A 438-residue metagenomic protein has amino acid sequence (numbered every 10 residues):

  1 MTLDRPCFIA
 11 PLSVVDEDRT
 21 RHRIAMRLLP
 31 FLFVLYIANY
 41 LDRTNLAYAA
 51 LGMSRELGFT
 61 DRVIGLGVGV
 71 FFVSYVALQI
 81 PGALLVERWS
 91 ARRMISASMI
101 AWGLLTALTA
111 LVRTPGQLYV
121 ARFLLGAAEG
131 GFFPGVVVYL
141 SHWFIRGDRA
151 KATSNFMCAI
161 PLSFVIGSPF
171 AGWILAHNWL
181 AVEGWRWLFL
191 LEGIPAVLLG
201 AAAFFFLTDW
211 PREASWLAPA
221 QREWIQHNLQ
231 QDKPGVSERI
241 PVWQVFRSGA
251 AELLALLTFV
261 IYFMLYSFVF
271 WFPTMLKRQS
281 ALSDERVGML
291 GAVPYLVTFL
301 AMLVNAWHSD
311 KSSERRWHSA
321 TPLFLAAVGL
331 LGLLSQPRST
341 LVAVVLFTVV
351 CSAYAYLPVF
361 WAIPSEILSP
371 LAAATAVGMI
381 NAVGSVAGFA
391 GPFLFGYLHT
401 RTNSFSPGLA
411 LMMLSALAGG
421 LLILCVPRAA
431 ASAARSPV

Functional and structural regions predicted by a protein language model:
L46-A47, W243-N305, L357, W361: Extracytoplasmic gate region of multi-pass secondary transporters
G58, S90, L111-Q117, A128 (+4 more regions): Helix-breaking motifs and short loop linkers at transmembrane-helix boundaries and internal kinks in secondary membrane
A77-G116: Conserved MFS/SLC helix-loop-helix module at the cytosolic interface between two early adjacent transmembrane helices
L78-S90, A301-E314, H399: Helix-to-loop junctions at the C-terminal end of transmembrane segments in multipass secondary transporters
R88-M99, D310-L323: Cytoplasmic membrane-interface "Motif A"-like loop-to-helix N-cap segments of 12-TM Major Facilitator Superfamily
A121-C158: Cytoplasmic helix-loop-helix junction between adjacent transmembrane helices in 12-TM secondary transporters
K151-G172, P195-A196, N381-G391: Glycine-rich segments within core transmembrane alpha-helices of 12-TM secondary carriers
R315-I363: C-terminal transmembrane helical hairpin of 12-TM major facilitator-type secondary transporters
